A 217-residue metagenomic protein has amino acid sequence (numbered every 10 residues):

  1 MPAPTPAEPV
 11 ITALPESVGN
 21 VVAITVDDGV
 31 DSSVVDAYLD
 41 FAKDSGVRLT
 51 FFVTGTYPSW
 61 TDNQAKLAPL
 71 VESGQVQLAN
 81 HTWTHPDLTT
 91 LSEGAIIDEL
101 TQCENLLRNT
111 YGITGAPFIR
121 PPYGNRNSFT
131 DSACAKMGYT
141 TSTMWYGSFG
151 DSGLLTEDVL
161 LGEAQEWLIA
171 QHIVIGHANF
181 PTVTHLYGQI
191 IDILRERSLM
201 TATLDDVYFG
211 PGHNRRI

Functional and structural regions predicted by a protein language model:
P2-D87, A95, E99, L106-R108 (+3 more regions): Active-site beta->alpha N-cap acidic-glycine motif
N20, G29-D36, T61, T90-I97 (+4 more regions): Soluble non-cytosolic domains of exported or imported proteins
G29, T54-T56, W83, P122-G124 (+3 more regions): Active-site beta-loop-alpha junctions enriched in small/polar residues
D36, D40, A65, G94-T101 (+5 more regions): Solvent-exposed, polar/charged alpha-helical surfaces in well-ordered, non-transmembrane soluble domains, broadly
T50-F52, A79, R120, S142-T143 (+2 more regions): Structural detector of well-ordered beta-strand residues that form the stable sheet scaffold of enzyme domains
S73-Q77, M137, I217: Structural recognition of alpha->loop->beta junctions
N125-W167, L199-P211: His/Asp/Glu-enriched short active-site or ligand-binding loop at hydrolase and phosphoryl-transfer sites
F180, D192-I217: Low-complexity, Gly/Ser/Thr/Pro-rich intrinsically disordered linker/tail segments
